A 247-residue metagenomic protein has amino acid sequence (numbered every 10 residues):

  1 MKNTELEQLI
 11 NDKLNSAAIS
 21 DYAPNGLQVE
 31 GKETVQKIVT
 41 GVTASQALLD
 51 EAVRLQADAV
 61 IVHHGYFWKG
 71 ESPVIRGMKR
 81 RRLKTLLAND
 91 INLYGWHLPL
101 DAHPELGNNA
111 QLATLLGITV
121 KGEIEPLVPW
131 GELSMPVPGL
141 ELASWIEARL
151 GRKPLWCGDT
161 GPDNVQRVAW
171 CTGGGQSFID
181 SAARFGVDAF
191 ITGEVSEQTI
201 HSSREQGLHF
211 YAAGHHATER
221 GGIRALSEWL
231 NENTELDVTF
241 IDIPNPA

Functional and structural regions predicted by a protein language model:
M1-A247: Hydrophobic structural segments
